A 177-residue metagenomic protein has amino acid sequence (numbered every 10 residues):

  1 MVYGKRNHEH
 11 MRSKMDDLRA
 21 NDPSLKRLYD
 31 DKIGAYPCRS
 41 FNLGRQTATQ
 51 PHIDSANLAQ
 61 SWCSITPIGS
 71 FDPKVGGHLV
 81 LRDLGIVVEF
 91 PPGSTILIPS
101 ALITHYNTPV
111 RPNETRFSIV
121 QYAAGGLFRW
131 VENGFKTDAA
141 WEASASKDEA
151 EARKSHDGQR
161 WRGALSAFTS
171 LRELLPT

Functional and structural regions predicted by a protein language model:
M1-S61, I65: Conserved, ordered domain cores of eukaryotic regulatory proteins
Q60, S70-T177: Catalytic core of Fe(II)/2-oxoglutarate
